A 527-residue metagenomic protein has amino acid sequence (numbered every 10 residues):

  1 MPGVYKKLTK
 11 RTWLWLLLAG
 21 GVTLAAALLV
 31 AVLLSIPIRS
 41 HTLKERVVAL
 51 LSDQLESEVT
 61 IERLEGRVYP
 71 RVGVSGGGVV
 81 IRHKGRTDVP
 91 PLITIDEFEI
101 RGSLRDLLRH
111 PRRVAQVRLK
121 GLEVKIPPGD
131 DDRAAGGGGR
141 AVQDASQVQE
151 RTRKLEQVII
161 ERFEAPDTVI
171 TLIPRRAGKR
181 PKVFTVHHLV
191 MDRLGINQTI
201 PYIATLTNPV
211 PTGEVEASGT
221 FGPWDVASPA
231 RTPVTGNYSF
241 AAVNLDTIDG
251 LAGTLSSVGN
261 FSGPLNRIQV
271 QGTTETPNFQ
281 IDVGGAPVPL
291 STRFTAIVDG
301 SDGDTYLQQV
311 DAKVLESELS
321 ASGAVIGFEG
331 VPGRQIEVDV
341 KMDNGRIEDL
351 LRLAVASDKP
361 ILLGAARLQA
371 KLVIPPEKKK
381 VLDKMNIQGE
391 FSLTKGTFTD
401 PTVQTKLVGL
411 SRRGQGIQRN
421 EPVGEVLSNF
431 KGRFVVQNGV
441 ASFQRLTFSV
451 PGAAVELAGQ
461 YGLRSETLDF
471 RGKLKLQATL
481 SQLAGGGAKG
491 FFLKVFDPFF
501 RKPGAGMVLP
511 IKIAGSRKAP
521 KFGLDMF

Functional and structural regions predicted by a protein language model:
M1-G3: N-terminal secretory signal peptides that target proteins for export/translocation
K6-L24: N-terminal Sec-pathway targeting helices
A27-G129: Terminal hydrophobic membrane-targeting helix
R71-L92, A115-D132, R162-V169, P181-G515 (+1 more regions): Small-residue helix/turn framework positions
G85-D88, L104-L108, Q147-E156, R176-G178 (+1 more regions): Short aromatic-glycine motifs in intrinsically disordered, low-complexity regions
D96, Q149-T152, T273-E275: Structural signature for solvent-exposed beta-strand/loop edge elements and short helix-capping sites, enriched
D131-R153: Intrinsically disordered, low-complexity linkers and terminal tails enriched in Pro/Gly and often acidic or mixed-charge
K518-F527: Gram-negative outer-membrane assembly/targeting C-terminal domains
